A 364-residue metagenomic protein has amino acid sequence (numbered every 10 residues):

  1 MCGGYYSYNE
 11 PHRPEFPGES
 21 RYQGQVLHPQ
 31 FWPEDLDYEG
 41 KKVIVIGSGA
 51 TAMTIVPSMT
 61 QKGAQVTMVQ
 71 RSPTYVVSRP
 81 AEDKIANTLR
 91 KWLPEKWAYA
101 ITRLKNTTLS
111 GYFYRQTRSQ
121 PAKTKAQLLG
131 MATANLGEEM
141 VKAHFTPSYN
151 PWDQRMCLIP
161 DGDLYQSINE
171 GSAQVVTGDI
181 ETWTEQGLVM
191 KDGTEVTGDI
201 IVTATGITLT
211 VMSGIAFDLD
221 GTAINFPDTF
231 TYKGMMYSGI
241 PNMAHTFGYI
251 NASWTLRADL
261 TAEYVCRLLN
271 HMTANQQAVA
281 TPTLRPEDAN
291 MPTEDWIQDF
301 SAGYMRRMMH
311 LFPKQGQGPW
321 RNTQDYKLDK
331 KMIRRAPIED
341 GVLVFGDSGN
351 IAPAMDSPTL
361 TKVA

Functional and structural regions predicted by a protein language model:
M1-I44, S48-A50, T54-P57, Q61-M68 (+2 more regions): Flavin (primarily FAD) cofactor-binding/catalytic cores of flavoenzymes
Y8, N106-R115, T177-L188, H310-I333: Hydrophobic transmembrane alpha-helix bundles
A52, T74-S78, N87-R90, T231 (+1 more regions): C-terminal, flexible cofactor-proximal segment of oxidoreductases
I55-V66, R90-K105, D192-T205, E294-D299 (+2 more regions): Short, charge-rich amphipathic segments
V56-Q61, Q65-D83, N275: Soluble, non-transmembrane catalytic domains of enzymes that act on hydrophobic metabolites at membranes
V66, L104-Y112, A143-H144, P241-H245 (+1 more regions): Short acidic (Asp/Glu) and glycine-rich catalytic loops that position anionic groups and cofactors
P73-A134: Glycine-rich active-site loop/strand segments that organize a redox cofactor
L109-S119, Y149-D153, T281-M291: Charged, low-complexity surface segments at secondary-structure and domain boundaries
